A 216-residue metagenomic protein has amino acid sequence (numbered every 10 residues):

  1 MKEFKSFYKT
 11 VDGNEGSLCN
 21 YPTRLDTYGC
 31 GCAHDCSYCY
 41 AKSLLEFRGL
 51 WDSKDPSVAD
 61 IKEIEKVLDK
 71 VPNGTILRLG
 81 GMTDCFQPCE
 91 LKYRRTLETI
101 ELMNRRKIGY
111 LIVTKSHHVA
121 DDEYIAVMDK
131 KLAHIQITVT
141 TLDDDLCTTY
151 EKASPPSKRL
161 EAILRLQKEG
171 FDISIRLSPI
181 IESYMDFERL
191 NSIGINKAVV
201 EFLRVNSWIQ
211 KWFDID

Functional and structural regions predicted by a protein language model:
M1-H134, L142-D144, K168: Conserved Radical SAM active-site core
D52-K54, T148-S154: Short glycine-enriched, charge-decorated loop/helix-capping segments at active-site entrances that position
R78, L111-V113, Q136, S174-R176 (+1 more regions): A structural signal for short, well-ordered beta-strand segments and their strand-loop junctions that often border
M82-D84, K115-H117, T138-L142, S178-E182 (+1 more regions): Active-site beta-loop-alpha junctions enriched in small/polar residues
C89-E90, D122-I125, C147, Y184-R189 (+1 more regions): A short acidic (Asp/Glu
Y93-R95, S154-S157: Charged helix-capping and loop-helix junction motifs
S157-W212: Conserved C-terminal portion of the radical SAM core fold that forms the substrate/S-adenosylmethionine-binding
I215-D216: A solvent-exposed, charged loop/short amphipathic helix patch at secondary-structure junctions
